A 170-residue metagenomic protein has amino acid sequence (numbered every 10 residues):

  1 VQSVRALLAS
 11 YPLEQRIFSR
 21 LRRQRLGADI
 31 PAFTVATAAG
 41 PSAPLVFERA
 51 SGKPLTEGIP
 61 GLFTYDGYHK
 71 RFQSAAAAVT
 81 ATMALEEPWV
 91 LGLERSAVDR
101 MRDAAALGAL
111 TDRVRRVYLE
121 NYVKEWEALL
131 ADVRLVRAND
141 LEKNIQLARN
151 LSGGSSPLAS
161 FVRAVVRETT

Functional and structural regions predicted by a protein language model:
V1-T170: Cytosolic/nucleoplasmic, non-transmembrane interface domains of endomembrane and organelle-membrane proteins
